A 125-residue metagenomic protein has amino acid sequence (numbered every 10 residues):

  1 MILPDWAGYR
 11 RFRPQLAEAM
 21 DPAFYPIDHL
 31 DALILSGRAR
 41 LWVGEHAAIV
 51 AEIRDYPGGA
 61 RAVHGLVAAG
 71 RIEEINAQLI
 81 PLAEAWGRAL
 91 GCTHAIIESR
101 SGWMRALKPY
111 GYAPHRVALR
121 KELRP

Functional and structural regions predicted by a protein language model:
M1-Y25: Short amphipathic alpha-helix that is part of the acyltransferase structural core
R10-R13, W42, W86, C92: Low-complexity, charged, repeat-rich alpha-helical/coil interaction segments
M20-R40: Active-site rim helix/loop that mediates acceptor-substrate recognition in acyltransferases
L35-E74: Conserved donor-binding loop and adjoining core beta-sheet/short helix segment in diverse acyl/aminoacyl transferases
G44-A47, G91, A113-H115: Short glycine/proline-enriched coil/turn segments at helix->beta-strand junctions
A60-K108: Acyl-donor binding region in acyl/amide transferases
I97-S101, R105-P125: Active-site/acyl-donor-binding loops of N-acyltransferases
